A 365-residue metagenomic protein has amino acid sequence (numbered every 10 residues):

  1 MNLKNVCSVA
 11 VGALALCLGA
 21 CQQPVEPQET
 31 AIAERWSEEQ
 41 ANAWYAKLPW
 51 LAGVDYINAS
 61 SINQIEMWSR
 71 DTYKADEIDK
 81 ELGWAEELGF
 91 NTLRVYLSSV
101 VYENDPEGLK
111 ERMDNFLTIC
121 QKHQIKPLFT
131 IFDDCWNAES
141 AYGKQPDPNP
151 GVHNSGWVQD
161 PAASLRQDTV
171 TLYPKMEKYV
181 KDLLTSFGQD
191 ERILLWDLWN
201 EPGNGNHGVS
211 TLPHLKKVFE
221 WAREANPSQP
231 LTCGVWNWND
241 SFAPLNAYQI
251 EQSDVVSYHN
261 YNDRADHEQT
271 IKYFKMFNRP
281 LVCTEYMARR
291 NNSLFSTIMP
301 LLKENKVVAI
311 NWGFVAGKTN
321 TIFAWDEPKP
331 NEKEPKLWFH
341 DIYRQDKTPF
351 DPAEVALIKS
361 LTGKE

Functional and structural regions predicted by a protein language model:
M1-A10: Bacterial N-terminal signal peptides that target proteins for export
C17-A20: C-terminal motif of bacterial Sec signal peptides marking the signal peptidase cleavage site
Q22-T30: Bacterial Sec signal peptide processing site at the extreme N-terminus
A31-S253, H259, R264-D266, M276-F277 (+7 more regions): Active-site mouth of glycoside hydrolases
T270: Conserved catalytic-core segment of NTP-binding enzymes
V282-E285, A309-G313: Conserved active-site loop/cleft motifs that coordinate metal ions or position small ligands
E327-P328: Structured C-terminal subdomain patch of bacterial secreted/periplasmic proteins
K359-E365: Catalytic domains of carbohydrate-active enzymes that cleave complex glycans
